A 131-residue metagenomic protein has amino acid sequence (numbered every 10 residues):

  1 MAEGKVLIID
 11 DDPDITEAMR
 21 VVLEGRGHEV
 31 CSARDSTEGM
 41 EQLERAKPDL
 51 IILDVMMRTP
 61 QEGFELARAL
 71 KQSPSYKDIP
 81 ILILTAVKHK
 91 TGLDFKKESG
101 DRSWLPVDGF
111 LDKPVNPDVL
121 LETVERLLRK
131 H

Functional and structural regions predicted by a protein language model:
M1-L7, D112, N116-H131: Non-catalytic signal-transmission and effector/linker regions of two-component phosphorelay proteins
P13-C31: Two-component/phosphorelay signaling modules centered on CheY-like receiver
S32-L50: Acidic, metal-coordinating helix/loop segments flanking the phosphotransfer/catalytic sites of two-component signaling
A33-R34, R58-Q61, L70: Hydrophobic residue at a beta-alpha junction that N-caps the helix immediately following a catalytic beta-strand/loop
E41, F64-K77, K97: Short amphipathic alpha-helix used as the core "switch/output" element in two-component signaling
A46-L53, M57, I81: Active-site beta3 strand of CheY-like receiver
Q61-E65, V87-L111, D118, E122: Alpha4 helix (beta4-alpha4-beta5 surface) of REC/receiver domains from two-component response regulators
